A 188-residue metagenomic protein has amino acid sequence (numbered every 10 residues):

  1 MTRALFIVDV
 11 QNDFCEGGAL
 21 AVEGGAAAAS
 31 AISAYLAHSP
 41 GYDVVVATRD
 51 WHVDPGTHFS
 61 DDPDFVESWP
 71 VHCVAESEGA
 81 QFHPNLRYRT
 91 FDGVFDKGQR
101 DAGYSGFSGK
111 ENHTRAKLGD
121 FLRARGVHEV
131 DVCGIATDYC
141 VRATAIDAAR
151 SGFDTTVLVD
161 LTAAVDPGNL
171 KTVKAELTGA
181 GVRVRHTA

Functional and structural regions predicted by a protein language model:
M1-L5: Extreme N-terminal starter segment of soluble prokaryotic enzymes
V8, R49, V159: Active-site flanking residues adjacent to catalytic metal/cofactor-binding acidic residues
N12, V53, A163: Short, glycine/acidic-enriched loop or turn micro-motifs at the edges of active sites
C15-G24: Acidic/histidine-rich helix-loop elements that form or flank divalent-metal/phosphate-binding sites at the catalytic
S30-E129: Active-site alpha/beta core segments
A34-Y35, Y139-R150: Histidine-anchored nucleotide/phosphate-binding helix
V71, Q81-G93, P167-A188: Structural recognition of alpha->loop->beta junctions
D131-G134, F153-P167: A short glycine-rich beta-strand->turn/loop micro-motif centered on a GG-aromatic cluster
